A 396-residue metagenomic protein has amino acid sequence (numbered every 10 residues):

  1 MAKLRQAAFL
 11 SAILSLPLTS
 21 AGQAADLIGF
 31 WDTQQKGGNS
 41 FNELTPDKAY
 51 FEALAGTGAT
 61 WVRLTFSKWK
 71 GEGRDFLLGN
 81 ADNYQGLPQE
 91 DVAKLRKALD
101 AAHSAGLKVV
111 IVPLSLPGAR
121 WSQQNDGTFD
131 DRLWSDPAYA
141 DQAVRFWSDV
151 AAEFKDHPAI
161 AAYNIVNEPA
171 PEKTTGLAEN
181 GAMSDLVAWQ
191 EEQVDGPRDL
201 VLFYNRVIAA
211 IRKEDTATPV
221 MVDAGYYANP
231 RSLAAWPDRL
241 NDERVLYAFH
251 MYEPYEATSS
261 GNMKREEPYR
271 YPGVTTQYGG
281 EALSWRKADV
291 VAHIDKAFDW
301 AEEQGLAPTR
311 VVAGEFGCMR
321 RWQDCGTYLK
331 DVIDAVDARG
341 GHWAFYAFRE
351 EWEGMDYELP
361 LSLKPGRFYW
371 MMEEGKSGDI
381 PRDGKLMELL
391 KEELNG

Functional and structural regions predicted by a protein language model:
M1-F9: Bacterial N-terminal signal peptides that target proteins for export
A8-P17: Bacterial N-terminal signal peptides
Q23-Q85, W300-A301: N-terminal carbohydrate-binding accessory modules
N39-A49, W69-E72, G86-Q89, A170-E172 (+4 more regions): Acidic-and-aromatic substrate-binding clefts and catalytic sites of carbohydrate-active enzymes
E43, Y50-A59, D82-P113, Q124-I165 (+1 more regions): An active-site-proximal structural segment forming one wall of the substrate-binding cleft that immediately precedes
K70-E90, A119-P137, K173-W189, D356-K364: Surface-exposed, active-site-proximal loop segments in enzymatic domains
Q123, D131-L283, D295-M319, A338-A344: Active-site region of glycoside hydrolase catalytic domains
Q323-G396: Aromatic-rich peripheral "rim/lid" segments of glycoside hydrolase catalytic domains that contact and position glycan
